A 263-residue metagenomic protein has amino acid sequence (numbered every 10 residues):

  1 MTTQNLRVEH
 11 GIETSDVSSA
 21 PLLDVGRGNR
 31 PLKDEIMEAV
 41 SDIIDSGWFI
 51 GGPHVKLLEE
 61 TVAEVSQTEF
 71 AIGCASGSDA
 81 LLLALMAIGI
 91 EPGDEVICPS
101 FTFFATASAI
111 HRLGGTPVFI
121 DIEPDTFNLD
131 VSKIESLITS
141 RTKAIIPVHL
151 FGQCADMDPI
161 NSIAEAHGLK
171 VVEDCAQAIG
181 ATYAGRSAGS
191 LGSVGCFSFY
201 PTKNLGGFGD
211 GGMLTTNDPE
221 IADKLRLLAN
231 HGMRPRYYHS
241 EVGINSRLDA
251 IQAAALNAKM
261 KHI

Functional and structural regions predicted by a protein language model:
M1-W48: N-terminal "arm"/small-domain region of PLP-dependent enzymes with the aminotransferase-like
S46-E95, A109-L113, V118-D121, R186: Phosphate-binding glycine-rich loop
E60, D158-N161, D210: Active-site phosphate/pyrophosphate- and oxyanion-stabilizing loops and adjacent acidic/basic residues in soluble
M86-C175, T182: PLP-dependent aminotransferase-like
A178-A184, L191-I263: Active-site region of PLP-dependent enzymes
